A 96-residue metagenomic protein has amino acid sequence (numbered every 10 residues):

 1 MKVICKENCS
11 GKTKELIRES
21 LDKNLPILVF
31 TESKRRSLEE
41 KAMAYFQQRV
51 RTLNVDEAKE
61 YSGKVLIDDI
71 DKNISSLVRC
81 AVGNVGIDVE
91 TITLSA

Functional and structural regions predicted by a protein language model:
M1-E60: Conserved P-loop
L38-E90: Conserved nucleotide-sensing/catalytic segment adjacent to the nucleotide-binding pocket in NTP-handling enzymes
L94-S95: Short, charge-rich amphipathic interface segments used for partner binding and complex assembly
